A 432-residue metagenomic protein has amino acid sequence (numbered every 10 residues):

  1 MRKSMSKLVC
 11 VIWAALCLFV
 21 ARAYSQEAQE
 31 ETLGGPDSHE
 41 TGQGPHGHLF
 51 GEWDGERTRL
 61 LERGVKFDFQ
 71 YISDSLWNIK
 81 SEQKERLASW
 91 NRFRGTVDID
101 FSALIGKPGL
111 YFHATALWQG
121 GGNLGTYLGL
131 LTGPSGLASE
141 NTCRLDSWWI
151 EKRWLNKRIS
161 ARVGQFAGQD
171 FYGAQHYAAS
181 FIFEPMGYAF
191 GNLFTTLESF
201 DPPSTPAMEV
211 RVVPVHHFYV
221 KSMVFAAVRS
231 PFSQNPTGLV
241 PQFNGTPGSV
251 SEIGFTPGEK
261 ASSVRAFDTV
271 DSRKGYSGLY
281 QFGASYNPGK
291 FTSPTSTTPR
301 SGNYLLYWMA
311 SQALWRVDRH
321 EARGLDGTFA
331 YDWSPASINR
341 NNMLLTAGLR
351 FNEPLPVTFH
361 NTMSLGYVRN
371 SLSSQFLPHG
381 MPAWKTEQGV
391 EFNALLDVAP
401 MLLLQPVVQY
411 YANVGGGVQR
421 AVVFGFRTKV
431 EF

Functional and structural regions predicted by a protein language model:
A23-D74, N78, K84, S102-G106: N-terminal periplasmic/intermembrane-space "pro-region" immediately following the signal or transit peptide
G51-F67, D100-F112, L155-R158, H217 (+4 more regions): Short loop/turn motifs that connect adjacent beta-strands in outer-membrane beta-barrel proteins
F67-S75, F112-W118, A161-Q165, S222-A226 (+5 more regions): Transmembrane beta-barrel strands of outer-membrane/channel proteins
W77-N91, I105-S147, P241-G245, V414: Surface-exposed loop and membrane-interface regions of Gram-negative outer-membrane beta-barrel proteins
G95, W148, A161, M208 (+7 more regions): Membrane-embedded beta-strands of outer-membrane beta-barrel proteins, especially the hydrophobic/small aromatic
L124-W149, N156-G248, Q375: Surface-exposed coil loops of outer-membrane beta-barrel proteins
S233-L239, E252-G254, G283-R300, Y304 (+3 more regions): Outer membrane beta-barrel transmembrane domains
R420-F432: Outer-membrane beta-barrel "beta-signal"
